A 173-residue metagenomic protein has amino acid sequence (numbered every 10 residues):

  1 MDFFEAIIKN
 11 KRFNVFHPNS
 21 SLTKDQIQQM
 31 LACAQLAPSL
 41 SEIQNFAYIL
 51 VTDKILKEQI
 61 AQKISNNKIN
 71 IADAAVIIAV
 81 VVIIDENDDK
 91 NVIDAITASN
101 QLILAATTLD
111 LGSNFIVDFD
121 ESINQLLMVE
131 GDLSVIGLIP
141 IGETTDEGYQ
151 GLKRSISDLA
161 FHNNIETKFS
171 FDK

Functional and structural regions predicted by a protein language model:
M1-K173: Acidic, surface-exposed loops and disordered segments
